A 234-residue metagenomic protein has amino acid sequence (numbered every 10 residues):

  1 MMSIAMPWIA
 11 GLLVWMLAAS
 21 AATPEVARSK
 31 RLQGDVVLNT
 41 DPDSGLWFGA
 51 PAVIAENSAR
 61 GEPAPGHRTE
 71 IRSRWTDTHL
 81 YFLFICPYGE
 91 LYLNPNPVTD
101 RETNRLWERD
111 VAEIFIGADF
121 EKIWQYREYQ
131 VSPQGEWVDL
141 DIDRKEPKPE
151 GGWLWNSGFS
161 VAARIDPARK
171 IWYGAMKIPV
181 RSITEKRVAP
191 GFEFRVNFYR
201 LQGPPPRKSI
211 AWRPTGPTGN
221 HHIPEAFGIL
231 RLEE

Functional and structural regions predicted by a protein language model:
A5-A18: Bacterial N-terminal signal peptides
A21-E234: Structural preference for beta-rich elements and adjacent junctions enriched in aromatics
